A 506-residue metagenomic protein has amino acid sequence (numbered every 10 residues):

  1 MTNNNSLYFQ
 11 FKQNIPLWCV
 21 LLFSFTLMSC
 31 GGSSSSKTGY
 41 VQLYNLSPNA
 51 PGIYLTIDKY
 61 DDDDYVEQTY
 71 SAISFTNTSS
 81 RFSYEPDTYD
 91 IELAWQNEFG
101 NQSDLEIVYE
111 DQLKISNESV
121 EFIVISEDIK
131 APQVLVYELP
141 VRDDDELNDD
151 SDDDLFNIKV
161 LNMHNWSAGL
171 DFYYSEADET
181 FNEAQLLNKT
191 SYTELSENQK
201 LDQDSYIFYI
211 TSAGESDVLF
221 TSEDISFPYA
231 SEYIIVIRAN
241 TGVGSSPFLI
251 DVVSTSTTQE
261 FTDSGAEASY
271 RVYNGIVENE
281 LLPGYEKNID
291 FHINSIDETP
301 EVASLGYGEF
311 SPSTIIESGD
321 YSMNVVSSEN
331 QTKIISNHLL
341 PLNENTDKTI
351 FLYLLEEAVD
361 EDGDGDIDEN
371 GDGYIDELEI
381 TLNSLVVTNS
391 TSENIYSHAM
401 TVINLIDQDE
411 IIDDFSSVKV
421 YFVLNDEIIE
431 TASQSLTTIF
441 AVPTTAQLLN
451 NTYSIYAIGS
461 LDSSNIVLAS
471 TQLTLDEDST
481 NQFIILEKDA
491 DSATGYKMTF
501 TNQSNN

Functional and structural regions predicted by a protein language model:
M1-C30: Sec-dependent bacterial lipoprotein signal peptides
N5, C30-N506: Intrinsically disordered, low-complexity polar regions and short flexible loop motifs
